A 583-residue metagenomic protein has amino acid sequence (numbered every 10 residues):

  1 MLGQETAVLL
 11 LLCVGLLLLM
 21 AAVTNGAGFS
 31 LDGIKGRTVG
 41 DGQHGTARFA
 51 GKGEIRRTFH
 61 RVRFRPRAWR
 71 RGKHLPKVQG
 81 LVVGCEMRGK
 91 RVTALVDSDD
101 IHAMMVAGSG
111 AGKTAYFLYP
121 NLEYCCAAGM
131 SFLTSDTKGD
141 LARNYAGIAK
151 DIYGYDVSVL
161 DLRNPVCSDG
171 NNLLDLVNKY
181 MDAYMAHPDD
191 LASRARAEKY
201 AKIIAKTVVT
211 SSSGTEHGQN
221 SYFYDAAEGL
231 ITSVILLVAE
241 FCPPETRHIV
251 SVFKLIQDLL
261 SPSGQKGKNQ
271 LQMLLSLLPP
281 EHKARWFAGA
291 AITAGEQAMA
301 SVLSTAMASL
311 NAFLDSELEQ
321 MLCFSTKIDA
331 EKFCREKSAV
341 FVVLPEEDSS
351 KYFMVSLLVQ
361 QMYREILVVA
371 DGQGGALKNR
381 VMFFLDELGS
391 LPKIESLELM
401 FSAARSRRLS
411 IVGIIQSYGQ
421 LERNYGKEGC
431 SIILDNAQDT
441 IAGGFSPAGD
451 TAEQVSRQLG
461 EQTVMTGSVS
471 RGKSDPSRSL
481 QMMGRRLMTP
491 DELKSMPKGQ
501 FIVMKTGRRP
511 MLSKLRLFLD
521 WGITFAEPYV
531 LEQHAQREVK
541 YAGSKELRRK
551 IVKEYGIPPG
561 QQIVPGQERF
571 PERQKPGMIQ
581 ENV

Functional and structural regions predicted by a protein language model:
M1-A111, A115-E123, A128, V166 (+2 more regions): Basic- and hydrophobic-enriched, low-structure N-terminal and domain-boundary segments that flank ATP-binding catalytic
L2-T6, Q454-Q458, R508: Short intrinsically disordered, low-complexity coil segments enriched in acidic
F29-R63, G89-K90, F241-K254, L314 (+3 more regions): Short, exposed beta-strand "edge-strand" segments with a Pro/Gly-rich flavor and a Y/T-containing core
L75-K90, A94-L409, N424-K427, D491-L512 (+2 more regions): P-loop NTPase motor domains
F401-I502: Conserved ATP-driven motor cores of ASCE-family P-loop NTPases powering translocation/secretion/packaging/pilus
R516: Short, surface-exposed polybasic-aromatic patches that bind anionic ligands, especially phosphate groups
